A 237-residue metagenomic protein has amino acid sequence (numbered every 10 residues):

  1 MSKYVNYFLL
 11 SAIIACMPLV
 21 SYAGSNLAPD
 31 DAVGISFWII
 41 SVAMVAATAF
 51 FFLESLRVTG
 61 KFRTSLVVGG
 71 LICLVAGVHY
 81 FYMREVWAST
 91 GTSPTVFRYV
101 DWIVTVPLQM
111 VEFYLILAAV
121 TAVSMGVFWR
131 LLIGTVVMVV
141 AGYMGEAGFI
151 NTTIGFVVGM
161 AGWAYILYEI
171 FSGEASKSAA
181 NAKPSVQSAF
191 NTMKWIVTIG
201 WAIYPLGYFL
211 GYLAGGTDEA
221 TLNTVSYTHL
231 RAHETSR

Functional and structural regions predicted by a protein language model:
M1-A23: N-terminal secretory/membrane targeting signals
Y22-A43: Hydrophobic transmembrane alpha-helical segments in integral membrane proteins
A49-F50, E112, A141, W163-P184: Alpha-helical transmembrane segments in multipass membrane proteins, preferentially the mid-helix core
F51, V100-R130: Internal transmembrane alpha-helix with an interfacial aromatic "cap," most often the third helix
G77-F97: Helix-loop junctions on the outward
A175-I199: Membrane-helix boundary/juxtamembrane motif in polytopic membrane proteins
F209-Y227: Extracellular/periplasmic helix-loop-helix junctions in multi-pass membrane proteins
T228-T235: Conserved small/polar residues in nucleotide/adenosyl-binding loops
